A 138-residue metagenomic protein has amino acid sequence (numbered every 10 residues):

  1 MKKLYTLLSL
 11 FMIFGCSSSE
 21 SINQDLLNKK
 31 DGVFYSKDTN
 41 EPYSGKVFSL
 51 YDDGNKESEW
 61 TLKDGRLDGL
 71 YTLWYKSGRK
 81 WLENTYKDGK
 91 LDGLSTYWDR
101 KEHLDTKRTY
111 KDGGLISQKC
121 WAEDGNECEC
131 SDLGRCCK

Functional and structural regions predicted by a protein language model:
L4-I13: Sec-dependent N-terminal signal peptides
G15-K138: Glycine/tyrosine- and acidic-biased, solvent-exposed loop/turn segments at the edges of beta-strands
